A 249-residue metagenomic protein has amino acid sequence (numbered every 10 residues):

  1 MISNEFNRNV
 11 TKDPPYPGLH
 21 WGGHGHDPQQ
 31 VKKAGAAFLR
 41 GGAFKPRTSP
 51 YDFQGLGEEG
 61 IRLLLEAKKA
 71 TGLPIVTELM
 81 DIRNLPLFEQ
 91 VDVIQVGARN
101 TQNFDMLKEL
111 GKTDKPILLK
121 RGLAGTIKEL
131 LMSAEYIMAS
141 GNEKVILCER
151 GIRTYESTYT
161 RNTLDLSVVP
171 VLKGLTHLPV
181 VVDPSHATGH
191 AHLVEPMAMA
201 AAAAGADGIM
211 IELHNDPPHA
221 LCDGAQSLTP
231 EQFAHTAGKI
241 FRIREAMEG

Functional and structural regions predicted by a protein language model:
M1-H26, G238, E245-G249: N-terminal amphipathic alpha-helix/helix-capping segment at the start of soluble metabolic enzymes
K12-H20, A37-G41, I75-T77, I94-V96 (+4 more regions): Hydrophobic faces of well-ordered beta-strands that scaffold small-molecule active sites in alpha/beta enzyme cores
K12-H26, P50-Q54, P74-E78, G97-R99 (+2 more regions): Active-site mouth loops of central-metabolism enzymes
V31, L39, F88, L119 (+3 more regions): Conserved, mostly hydrophobic/aromatic
G35, L87-Q95, G111-I117, M138-K144 (+2 more regions): Glycine-enriched alpha-helix->loop->beta-strand junction motifs that scaffold or abut catalytic
R40-E59, H214-S227: Glycine-rich, proline-tolerant flexible connector loops at the mouths of alpha/beta enzymes
A43, R47, N100-S167: Conserved anion-binding
F53-T77, E109-P116, L166-V181, Q226-G249: Alpha-helix-loop-beta-strand connector modules within alpha/beta enzyme cores
